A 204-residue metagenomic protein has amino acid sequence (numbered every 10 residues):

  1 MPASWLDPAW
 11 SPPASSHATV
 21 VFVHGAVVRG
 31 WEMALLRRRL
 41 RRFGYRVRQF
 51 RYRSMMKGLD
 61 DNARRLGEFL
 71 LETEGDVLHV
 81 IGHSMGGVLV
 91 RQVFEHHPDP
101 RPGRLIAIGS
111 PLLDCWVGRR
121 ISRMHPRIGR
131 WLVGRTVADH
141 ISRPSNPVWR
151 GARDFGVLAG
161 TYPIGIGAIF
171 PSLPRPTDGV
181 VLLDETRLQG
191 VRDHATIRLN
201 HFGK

Functional and structural regions predicted by a protein language model:
M1-L6, F43: Catalytic cores of phosphodiester-bond-cleaving enzymes
S4-H17: Short beta-strand-to-loop junctions in surface cap/lid or active-site-entrance loops
S11, G44, P163-G165: Short hydrophobic/aromatic segments of transmembrane alpha-helices and their interfaces
P12-P13, H97, I166, Q189: Generic hydrophobic alpha-helical membrane-segment signal
A18-A26, W31, L35, R39-A152 (+1 more regions): Serine-dependent carboxylesterase/thioesterase catalytic core of lipase-like alpha/beta-hydrolase/SGNH enzymes
G151-K204: C-terminal catalytic-base region of ester-bond hydrolases, centering on the histidine of the charge-relay
